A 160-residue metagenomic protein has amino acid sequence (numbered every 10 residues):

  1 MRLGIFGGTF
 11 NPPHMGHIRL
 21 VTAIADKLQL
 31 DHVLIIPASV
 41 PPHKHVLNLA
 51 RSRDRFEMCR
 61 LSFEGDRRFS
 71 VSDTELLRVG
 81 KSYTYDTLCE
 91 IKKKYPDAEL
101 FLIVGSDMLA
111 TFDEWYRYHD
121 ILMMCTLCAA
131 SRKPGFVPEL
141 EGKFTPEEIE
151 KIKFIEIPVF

Functional and structural regions predicted by a protein language model:
M1-F160: Nucleotidyltransferase catalytic core that binds NTPs
